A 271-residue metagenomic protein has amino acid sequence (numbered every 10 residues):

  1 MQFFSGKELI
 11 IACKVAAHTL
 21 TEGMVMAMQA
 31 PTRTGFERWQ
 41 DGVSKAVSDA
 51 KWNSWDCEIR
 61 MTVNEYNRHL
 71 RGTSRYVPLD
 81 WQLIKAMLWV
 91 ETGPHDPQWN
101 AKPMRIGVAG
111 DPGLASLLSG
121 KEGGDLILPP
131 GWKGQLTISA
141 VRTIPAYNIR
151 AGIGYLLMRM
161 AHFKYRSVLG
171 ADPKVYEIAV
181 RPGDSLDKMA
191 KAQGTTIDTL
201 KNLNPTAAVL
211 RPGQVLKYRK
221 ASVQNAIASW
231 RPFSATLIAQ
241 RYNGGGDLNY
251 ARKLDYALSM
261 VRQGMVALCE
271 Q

Functional and structural regions predicted by a protein language model:
F3-V63, R71, R75-L169, E177 (+1 more regions): Peptidoglycan-targeting cell-wall enzymes and recognition modules
R60, N64, R68, W89-G93 (+8 more regions): Sec-exported extracytoplasmic/periplasmic mature domains
K102, T196-A228: Extracellular LysM carbohydrate-binding repeats and other cell-envelope/extracellular binding modules
W132-I138, K217-Y242: Intrinsically disordered, low-complexity acidic Ser/Thr-rich regulatory segments
M158-D172, T199, V223-S234, N249 (+1 more regions): Substrate-binding/catalytic groove segments of enzymes that remodel or degrade extracellular structural polymers
G170-T196, Q214-V223: Primarily a LysM-type cell-wall glycan-binding module
P182-L186, L200, W230-I238: Short, charged amphipathic recognition helices of the HTH superfamily and cognate SANT/SANTA-like modules
